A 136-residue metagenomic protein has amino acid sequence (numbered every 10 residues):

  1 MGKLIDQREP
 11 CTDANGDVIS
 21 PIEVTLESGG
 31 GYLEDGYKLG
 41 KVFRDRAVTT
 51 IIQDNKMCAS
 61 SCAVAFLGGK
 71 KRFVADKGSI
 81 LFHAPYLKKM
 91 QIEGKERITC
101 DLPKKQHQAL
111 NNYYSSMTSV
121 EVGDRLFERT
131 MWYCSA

Functional and structural regions predicted by a protein language model:
M1-I19: A short, well-ordered alpha-helical element
G16-V18, F43-R44, F73-A75, K105: Extracellular/periplasmic catalytic domains that process cell-envelope and extracellular macromolecules
D17-D35, T49-K56: Short, glycine-/small-residue-enriched flexible loop/hinge segments at domain edges that mediate gating
P21-E23, D45, K89-A136: Charged, glycine-interspersed solvent-exposed loop segments at helix/strand-loop junctions that cap or gate access
L33-E34, K88-M90: Gly/Ser/Thr-rich loop/hinge elements
L33-G40, R44: Membrane-embedded segments
R44-K89: Glycine-rich beta-to-alpha active-site loop
